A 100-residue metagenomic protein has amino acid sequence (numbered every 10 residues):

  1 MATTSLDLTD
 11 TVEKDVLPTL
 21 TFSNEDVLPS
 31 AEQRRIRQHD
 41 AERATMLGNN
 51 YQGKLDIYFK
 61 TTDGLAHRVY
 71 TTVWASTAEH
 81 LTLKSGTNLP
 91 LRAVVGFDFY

Functional and structural regions predicted by a protein language model:
M1-L65, F99-Y100: Short glycine-rich, low-complexity segments
R37-H39, Y70, V94: Small/flexible residues
N50, W74-S76, K84: A short, compositionally biased micro-patch
G64-H67, L89-L91: Short, surface-exposed beta-strand/loop "edge" segments at domain boundaries and coil↔beta transitions
H67-W74: Short beta-strand-centered aromatic/proline hotspots
A78-Y100: Short, Lys/Arg-rich amphipathic alpha-helical interaction segments that bind nucleic acids or acidic protein surfaces
